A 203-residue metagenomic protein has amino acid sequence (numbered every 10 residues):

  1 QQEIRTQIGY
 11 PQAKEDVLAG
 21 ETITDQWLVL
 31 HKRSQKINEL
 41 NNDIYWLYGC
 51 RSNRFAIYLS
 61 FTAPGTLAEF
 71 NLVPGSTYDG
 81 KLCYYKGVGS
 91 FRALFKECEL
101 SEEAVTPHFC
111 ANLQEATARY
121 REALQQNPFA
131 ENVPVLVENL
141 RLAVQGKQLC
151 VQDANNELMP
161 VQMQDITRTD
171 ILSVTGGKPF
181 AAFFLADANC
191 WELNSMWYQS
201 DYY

Functional and structural regions predicted by a protein language model:
Q1-E39: Charged, long alpha-helical assembly modules
K32, K36-N38, N42-Y203: Accessory, solvent-exposed terminal regions and/or long lumenal/extracellular loops of proteins
